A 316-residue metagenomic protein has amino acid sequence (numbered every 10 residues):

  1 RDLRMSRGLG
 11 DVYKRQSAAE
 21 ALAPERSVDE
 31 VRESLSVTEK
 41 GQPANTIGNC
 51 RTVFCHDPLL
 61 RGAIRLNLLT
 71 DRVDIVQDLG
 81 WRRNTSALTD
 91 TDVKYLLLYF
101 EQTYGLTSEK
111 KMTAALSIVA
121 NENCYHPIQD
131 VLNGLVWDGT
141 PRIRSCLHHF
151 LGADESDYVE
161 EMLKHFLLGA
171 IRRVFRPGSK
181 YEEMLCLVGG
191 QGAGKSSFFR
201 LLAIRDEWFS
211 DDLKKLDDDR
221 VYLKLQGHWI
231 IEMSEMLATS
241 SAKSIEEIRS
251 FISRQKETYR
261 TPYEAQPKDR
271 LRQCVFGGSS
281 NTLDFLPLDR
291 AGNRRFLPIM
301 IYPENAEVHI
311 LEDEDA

Functional and structural regions predicted by a protein language model:
R1, D11-R142, D157-E161: N-terminal nucleic-acid engagement/recognition segments and initiation subdomains in replication, restriction
D2, S156, I310-D313: Alpha-helix initiation/capping motif
D11, F166-L167, G277: Short low-polarity hydrophobic stretches
L98-H126, S179-E183, E207-I252, K256-A316: Feature primarily recognizes SF3-like P-loop helicase cores of small DNA viruses
L116-I230: P-loop NTPase catalytic core of nucleic-acid-dependent motor ATPases
